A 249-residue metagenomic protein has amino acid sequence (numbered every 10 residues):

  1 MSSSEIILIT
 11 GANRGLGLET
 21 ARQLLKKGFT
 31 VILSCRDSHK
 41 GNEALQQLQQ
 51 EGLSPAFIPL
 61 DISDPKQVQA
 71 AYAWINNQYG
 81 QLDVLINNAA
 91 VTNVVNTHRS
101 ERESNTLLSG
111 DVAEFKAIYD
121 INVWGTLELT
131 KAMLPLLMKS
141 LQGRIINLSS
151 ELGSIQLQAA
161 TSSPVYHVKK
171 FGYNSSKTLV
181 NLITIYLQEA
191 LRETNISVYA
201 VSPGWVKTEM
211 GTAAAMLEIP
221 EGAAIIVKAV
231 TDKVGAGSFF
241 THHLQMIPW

Functional and structural regions predicted by a protein language model:
S2-I32: Canonical Rossmann dinucleotide-binding motif of NAD(H)/NADP(H)-dependent dehydrogenases/reductases, specifically
K27-E43: Conserved glycine-rich Rossmann-like NAD(P)H-binding loop of the short-chain dehydrogenase/reductase
S38-H39, P59-A73, V112: The beta1-alpha1 cofactor-binding region of Rossmann-like NAD(H)/NADP(H)-dependent oxidoreductases
E51-S54, W74-N87, V91-V95, S109-D111: A glycine-rich helix->loop->beta "capping" turn within Rossmann-like NAD(P)(H)-dependent oxidoreductase domains
I86, L129-M133, L137, I183-T184: Hydrophobic positions on the long internal alpha-helix of Rossmann-like NAD(P)-dependent oxidoreductase domains
V91, V95-Y119, M138-R192: Catalytic loop of short-chain dehydrogenase/reductase
T178, E193, A200-V201, T208 (+1 more regions): C-terminal helical subdomain
